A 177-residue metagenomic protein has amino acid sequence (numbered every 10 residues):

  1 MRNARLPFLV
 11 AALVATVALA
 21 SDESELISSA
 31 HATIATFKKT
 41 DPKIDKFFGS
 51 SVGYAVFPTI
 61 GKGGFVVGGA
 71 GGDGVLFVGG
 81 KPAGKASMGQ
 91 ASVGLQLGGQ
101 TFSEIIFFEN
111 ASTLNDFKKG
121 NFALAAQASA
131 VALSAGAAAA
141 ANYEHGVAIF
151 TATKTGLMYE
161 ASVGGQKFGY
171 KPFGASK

Functional and structural regions predicted by a protein language model:
M1, A20-S21: Absolute protein N-terminus
M1-F8: Bacterial N-terminal signal peptides that target proteins for export
A15-A18: N-terminal signal peptide c-region/cleavage motif recognized by signal peptidases
S21-K177: Small-residue-enriched, tightly packed secondary-structure blocks
